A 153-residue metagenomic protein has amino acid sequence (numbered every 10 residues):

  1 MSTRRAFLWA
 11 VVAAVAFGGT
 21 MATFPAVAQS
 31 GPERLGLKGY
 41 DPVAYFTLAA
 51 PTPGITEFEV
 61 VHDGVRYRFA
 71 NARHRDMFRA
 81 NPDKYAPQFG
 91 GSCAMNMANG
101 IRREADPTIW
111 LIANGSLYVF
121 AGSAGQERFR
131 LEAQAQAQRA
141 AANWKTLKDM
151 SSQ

Functional and structural regions predicted by a protein language model:
M1-A14: N-terminal secretory signal peptides and thylakoid transit peptides that target proteins across membranes
S2, M21-Q153: Charged, low-complexity intrinsically disordered segments
A14-A16, A26: Cleavable N-terminal signal peptides
